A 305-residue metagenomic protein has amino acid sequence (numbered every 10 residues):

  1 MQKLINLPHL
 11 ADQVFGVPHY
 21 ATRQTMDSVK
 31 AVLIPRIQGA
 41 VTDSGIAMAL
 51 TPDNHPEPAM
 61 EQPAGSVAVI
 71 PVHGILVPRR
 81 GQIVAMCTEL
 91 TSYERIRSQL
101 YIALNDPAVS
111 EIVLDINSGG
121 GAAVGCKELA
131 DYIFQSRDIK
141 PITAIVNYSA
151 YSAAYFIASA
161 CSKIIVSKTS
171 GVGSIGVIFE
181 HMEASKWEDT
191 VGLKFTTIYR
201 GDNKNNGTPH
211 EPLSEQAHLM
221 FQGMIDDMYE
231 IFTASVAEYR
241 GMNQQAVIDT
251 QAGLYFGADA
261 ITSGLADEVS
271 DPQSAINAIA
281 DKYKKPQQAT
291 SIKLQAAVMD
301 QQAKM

Functional and structural regions predicted by a protein language model:
M1-M305: N-terminal organellar transit peptides
